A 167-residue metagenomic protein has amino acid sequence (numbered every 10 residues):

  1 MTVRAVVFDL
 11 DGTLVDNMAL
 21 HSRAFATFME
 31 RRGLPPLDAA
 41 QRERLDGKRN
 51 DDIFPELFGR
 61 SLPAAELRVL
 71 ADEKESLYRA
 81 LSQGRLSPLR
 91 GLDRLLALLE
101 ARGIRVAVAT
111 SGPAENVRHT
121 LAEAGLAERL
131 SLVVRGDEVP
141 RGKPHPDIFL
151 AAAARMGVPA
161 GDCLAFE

Functional and structural regions predicted by a protein language model:
T2-L10, L14-D93, L98-R102, E115: N-terminal helical cap/lid subdomain that shapes the substrate entry/recognition surface in HAD-like hydrolases
F8, F166-E167: Active-site flanking residues adjacent to catalytic metal/cofactor-binding acidic residues
M18-H21, I53, E75, T120 (+3 more regions): Residue-level signal for functionally critical sites in structured catalytic/ligand-binding pockets
R85-S87, A107, P113-F166: Substrate-recognition "cap/lid" segment bordering the active-site pocket of phosphatases
